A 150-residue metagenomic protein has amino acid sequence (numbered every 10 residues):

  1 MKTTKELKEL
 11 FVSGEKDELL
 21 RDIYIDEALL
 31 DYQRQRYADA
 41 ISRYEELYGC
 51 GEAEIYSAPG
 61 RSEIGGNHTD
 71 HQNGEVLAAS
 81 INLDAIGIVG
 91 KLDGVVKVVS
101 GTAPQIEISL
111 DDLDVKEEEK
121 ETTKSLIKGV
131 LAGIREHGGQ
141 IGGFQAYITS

Functional and structural regions predicted by a protein language model:
K2-S150: ATP-binding N-lobe of GHMP and related small-molecule kinases
